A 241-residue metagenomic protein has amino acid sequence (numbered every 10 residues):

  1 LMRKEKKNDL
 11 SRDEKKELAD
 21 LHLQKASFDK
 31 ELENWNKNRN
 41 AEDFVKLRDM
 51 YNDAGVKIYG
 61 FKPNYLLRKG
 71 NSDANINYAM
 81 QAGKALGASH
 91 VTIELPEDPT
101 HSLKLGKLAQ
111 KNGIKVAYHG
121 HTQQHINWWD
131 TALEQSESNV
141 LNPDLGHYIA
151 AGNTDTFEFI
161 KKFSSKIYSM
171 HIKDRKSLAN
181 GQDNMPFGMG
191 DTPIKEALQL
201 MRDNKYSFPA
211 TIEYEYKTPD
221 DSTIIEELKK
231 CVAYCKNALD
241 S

Functional and structural regions predicted by a protein language model:
R3-K6, L10-L23, D29-L32, N36 (+4 more regions): Histidine-acidic metal/acid-base catalytic patches
E33-K37, D43-M50, A54-V140, I149-A151: Active-site acidic/histidine proton-transfer and metal-coordination neighborhood in alpha/beta enzyme cores
